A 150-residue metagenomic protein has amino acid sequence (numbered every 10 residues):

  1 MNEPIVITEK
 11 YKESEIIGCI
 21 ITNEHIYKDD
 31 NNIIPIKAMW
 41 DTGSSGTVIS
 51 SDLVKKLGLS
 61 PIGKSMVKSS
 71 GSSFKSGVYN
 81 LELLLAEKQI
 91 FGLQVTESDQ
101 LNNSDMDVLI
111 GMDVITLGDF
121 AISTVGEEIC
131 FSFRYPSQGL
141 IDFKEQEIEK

Functional and structural regions predicted by a protein language model:
M1-K150: Pepsin/retropepsin-fold aspartyl endopeptidases
